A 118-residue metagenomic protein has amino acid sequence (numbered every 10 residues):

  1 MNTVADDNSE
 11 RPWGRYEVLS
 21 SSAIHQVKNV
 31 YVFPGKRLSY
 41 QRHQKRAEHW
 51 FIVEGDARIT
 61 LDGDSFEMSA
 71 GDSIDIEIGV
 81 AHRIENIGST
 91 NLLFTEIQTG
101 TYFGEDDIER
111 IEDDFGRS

Functional and structural regions predicted by a protein language model:
N2-R11, R83-S118: Double-stranded beta-helix
A5-R42, R46: A short glycine-rich, His/Asp/Glu-containing loop-to-beta-strand
K36, K45-R46, D64, V80-A81 (+1 more regions): A generic "binding-loop/recognition-motif" signal
L38, D64-F66, D107: Short beta-strand segments
S39-Y40, I59-T60, I76, H82-G88 (+1 more regions): Short beta-strand His + acidic residue motifs that chelate non-heme Fe in jelly-roll/DSBH and cupin folds
K45-R58, D62-G63: Glycine- and acidic-residue-biased ligand/ion/polar-headgroup-sensing regions
G63-A81: Short acidic-glycine-tyrosine-enriched beta hairpin
